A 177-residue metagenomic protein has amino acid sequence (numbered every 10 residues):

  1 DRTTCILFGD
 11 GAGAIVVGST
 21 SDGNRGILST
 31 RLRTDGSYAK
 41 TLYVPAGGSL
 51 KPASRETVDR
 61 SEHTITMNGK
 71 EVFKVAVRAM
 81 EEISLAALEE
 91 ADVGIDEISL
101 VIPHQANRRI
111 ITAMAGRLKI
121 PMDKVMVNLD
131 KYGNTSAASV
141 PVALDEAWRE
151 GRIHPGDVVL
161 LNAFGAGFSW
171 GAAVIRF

Functional and structural regions predicted by a protein language model:
D1-K74, R78, E82, F177: Condensing-enzyme catalytic core mediating Claisen C-C bond formation in acyl metabolism
V72, A87-E90: Short, well-ordered beta-strand elements within core beta-sheets of diverse protein domains
V77, E81-S84, L88, S99-F177: Claisen-condensing/thiolase-fold acyl-transfer catalytic domains that form or cleave C-C bonds in fatty acid
D92-E97: Short, surface-exposed connector motifs at secondary-structure boundaries
